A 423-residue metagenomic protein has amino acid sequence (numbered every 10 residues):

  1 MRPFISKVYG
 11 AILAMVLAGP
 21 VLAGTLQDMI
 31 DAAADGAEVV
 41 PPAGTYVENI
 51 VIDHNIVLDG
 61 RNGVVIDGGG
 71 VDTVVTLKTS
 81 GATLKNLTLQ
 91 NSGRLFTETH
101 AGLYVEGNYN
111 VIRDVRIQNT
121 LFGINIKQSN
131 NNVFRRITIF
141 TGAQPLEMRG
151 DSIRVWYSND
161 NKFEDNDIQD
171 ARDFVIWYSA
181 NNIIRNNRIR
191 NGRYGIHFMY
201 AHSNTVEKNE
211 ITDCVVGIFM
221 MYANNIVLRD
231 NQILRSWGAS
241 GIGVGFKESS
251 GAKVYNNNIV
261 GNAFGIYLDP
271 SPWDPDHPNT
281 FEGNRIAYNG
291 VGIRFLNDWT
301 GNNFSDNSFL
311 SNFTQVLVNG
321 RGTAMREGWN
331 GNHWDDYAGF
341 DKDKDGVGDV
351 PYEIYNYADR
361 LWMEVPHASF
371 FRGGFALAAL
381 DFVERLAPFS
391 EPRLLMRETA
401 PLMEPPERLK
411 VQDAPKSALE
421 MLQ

Functional and structural regions predicted by a protein language model:
M1-I12: Bacterial N-terminal signal peptides that target proteins for export
V21-V51: Acidic Gly/Asp/Thr-rich repetitive segments characteristic of extracellular carbohydrate-active and adhesion proteins
P41, G60-V65, L87, V115: Extracellular beta-strand-rich, repetitive "passenger/adhesive" scaffolds that bind or process carbohydrates
Y46-V57, I66-N110, L121-S129, V155: Extracellular beta-strand-rich solenoid/capping regions of secreted or surface-exposed proteins that bind or remodel
G68-T76, F96-Y104, N119-N125, T141 (+8 more regions): Extracellular beta-strand/beta-solenoid scaffold signature
W237-A239, G243, A252, G265-D274 (+2 more regions): Functionally critical loop-and-helix segments that line ligand-binding/catalytic clefts of soluble enzyme domains
